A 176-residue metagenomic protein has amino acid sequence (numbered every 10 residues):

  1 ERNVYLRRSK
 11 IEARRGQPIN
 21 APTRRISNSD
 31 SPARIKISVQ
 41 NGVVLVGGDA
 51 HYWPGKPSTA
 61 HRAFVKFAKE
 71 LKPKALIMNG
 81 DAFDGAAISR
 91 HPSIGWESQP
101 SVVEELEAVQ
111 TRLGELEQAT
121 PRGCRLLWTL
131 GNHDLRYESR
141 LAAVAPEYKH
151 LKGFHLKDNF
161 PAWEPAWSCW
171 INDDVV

Functional and structural regions predicted by a protein language model:
E1-R14: Major-groove recognition helix of helix-turn-helix-like DNA-binding domains
K10-I11, S89, W167: Extended, compositionally biased low-complexity polar/Lys-Gly-rich tracts and adjacent boundary/linker regions are
A21-S58: Mobile, glycine- and charge-enriched loop segments and immediately flanking short secondary-structure elements within
G47, Y52-W163: Core catalytic region of metal-dependent phosphoesterases/phosphodiesterases, especially metallo-beta-lactamase-like
I77-M78, N172-V176: Conserved beta-sheet core of the metallophosphoesterase superfamily
N159-D174: Short acidic low-complexity segments
